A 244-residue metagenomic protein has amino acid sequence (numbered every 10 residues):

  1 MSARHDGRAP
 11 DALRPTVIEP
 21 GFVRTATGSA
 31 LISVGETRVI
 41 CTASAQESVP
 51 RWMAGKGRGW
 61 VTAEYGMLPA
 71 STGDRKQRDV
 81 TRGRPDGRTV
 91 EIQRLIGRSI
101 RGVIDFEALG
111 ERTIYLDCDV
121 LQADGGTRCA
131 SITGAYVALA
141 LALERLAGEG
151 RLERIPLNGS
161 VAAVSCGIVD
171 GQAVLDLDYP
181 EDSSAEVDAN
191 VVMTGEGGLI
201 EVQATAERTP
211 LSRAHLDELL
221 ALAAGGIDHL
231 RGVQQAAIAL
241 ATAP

Functional and structural regions predicted by a protein language model:
M1-S33: Short, Gly/Pro- and small/polar-rich lid/capping loops
T16-E19, T25-G28, Q46-V49, R101-V103 (+3 more regions): Glycine-rich, charged/polar anion/phosphate-binding loops that engage phosphate groups from diverse ligands
F22, A30-L109, L199-A221: Glycine-rich, flexible beta-strand/loop modules in the N-terminal catalytic cores of phosphate-handling
S33-G35, V137-L141: Alpha-helix C-terminal capping segments
T81-P85, C118-T127: A short glycine/serine-rich beta->alpha loop
G87, A108-E111, G126-A130, A140-E144 (+1 more regions): A structural signal for small-residue-enriched, beta-sheet-centric alpha/beta enzyme cores and oligomeric scaffold folds
L95, A130-A138: Short amphipathic alpha-helical face segments that pack within enzyme cores and frequently flank/anchor catalytic
G110-C118: Short, conserved phosphate-binding/catalytic loop or strand-edge motifs used in phosphoryl-/nucleotidyl-transfer
